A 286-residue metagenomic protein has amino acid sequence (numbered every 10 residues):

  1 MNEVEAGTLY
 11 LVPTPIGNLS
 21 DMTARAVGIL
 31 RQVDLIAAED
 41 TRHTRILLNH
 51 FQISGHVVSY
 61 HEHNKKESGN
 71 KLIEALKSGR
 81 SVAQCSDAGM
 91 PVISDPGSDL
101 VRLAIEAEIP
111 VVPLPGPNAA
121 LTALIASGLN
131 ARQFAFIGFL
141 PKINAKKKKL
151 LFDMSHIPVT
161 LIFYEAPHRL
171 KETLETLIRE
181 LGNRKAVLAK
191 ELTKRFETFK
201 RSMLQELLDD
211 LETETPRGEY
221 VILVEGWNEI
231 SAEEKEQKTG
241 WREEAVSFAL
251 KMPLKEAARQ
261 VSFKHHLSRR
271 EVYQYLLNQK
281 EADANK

Functional and structural regions predicted by a protein language model:
M1-Y60: Glycine-rich, flexible N-terminal cofactor/catalytic loop recognition
A6, T160, P167-K286: A contiguous loop/helix-start segment that scaffolds small-molecule binding in enzyme catalytic cores
T8-L9, S78-A83, V159-T160: Loop/turn-to-beta-strand initiation segments
I29-I36, E108-V112, T160-L161: Short active-site oxyanion
A38, P113-G116, F163, L188: General beta-strand structural signal in soluble alpha/beta enzymes
Y60-K66, L140-P141: Conserved helicase motor
V82-G89, L161-E165, A189: Acidic beta-strand-to-loop metal/phosphate-binding motif
D99-I157: Class I SAM-dependent methyltransferase SAM-binding "motif I" and its flanking Rossmann-like core
